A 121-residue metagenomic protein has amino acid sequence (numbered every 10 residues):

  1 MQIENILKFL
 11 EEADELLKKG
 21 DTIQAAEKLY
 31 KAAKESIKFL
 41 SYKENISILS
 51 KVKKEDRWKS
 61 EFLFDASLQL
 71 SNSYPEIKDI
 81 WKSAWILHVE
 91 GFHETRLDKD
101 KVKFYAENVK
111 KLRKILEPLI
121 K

Functional and structural regions predicted by a protein language model:
M1-T22: Charged alpha-helical initiation segments
N5, Q24, K101-F104: Alpha-helical initiation/capping and key positions within long helical/coiled-coil segments
I6, A32, F39-L40: Alpha-helical solenoid scaffolds that mediate protein-protein interactions, centered on TPR/SEL1-like repeats but also
F9, K28-L29: TPR repeat positional signature
A25-A26, A32: Solenoid-repeat scaffolds in large eukaryotic assemblies
S41-K121: Long, charged low-complexity segments
